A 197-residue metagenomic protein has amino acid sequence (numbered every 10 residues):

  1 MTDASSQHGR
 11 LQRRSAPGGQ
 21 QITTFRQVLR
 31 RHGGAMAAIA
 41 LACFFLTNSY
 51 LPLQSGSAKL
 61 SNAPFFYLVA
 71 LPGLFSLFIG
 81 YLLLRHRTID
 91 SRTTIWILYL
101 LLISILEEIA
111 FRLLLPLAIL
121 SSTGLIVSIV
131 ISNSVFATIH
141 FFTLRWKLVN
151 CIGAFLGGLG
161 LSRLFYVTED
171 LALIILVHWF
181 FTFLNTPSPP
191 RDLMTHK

Functional and structural regions predicted by a protein language model:
T2-R26: Short, Lys/Arg-rich, polar N-terminal cytosolic tail immediately upstream of the first transmembrane signal-anchor
R10-L11, S15, A35, T143 (+1 more regions): Intrinsic structural disorder/low-complexity segments
G18-V28, A40-I109, P116-S122, T195-K197: Juxtamembrane helix-loop-helix connectors linking adjacent transmembrane helices in multi-pass membrane enzymes
L29-G33: Intrinsically disordered, low-complexity regulatory regions of eukaryotic transcription factors
A37-A40, S132: Hydrophobic alpha-helical transmembrane segments of polytopic
L82-L83, T93-K197: Transmembrane helix-loop-helix hairpins at the membrane interface of multi-pass integral membrane proteins
